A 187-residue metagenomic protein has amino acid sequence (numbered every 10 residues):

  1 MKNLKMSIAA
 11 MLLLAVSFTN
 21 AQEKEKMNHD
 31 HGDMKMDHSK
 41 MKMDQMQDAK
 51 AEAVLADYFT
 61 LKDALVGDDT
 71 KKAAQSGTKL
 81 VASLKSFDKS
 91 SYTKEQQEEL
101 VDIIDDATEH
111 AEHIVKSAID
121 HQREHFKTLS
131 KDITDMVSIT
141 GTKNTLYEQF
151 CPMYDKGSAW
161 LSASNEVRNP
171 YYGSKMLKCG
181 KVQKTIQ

Functional and structural regions predicted by a protein language model:
K2-S7, S17-Q187: Intrinsically disordered, low-complexity terminal tails/loops enriched in metal-binding residues
L12-V16: Hydrophobic core
